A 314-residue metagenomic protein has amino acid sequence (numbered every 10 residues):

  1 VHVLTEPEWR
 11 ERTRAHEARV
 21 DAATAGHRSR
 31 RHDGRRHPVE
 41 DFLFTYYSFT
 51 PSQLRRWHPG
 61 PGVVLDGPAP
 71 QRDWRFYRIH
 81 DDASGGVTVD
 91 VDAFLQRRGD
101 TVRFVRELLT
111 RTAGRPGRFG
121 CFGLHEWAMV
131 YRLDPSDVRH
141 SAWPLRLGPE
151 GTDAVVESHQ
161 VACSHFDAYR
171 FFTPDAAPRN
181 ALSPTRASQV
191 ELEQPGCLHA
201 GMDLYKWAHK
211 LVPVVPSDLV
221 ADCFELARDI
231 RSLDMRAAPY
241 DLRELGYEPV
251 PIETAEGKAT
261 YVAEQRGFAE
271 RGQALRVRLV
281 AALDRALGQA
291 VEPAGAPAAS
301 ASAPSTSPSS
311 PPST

Functional and structural regions predicted by a protein language model:
V1-L108, L245-P297: Active-site acidic/histidine clusters and adjacent loop/turn architecture that either coordinate catalytic ions
V89-S188: A contiguous catalytic/ligand-binding core that recognizes phosphate-bearing ligands
T112-F119, P178, L211-V215, I230-A237 (+3 more regions): Short secondary-structure junctions and interdomain/linker hinges
P184-A187, L192-V212: Extended serine/threonine-enriched, polar tracts that run as long, contiguous segments within proteins
M202, F224, R228-R231, R266-Q273 (+1 more regions): Generic structural signal for well-ordered, non-transmembrane alpha-helical segments in soluble/cytosolic regions
L204-I252, E256: Long, charge-rich alpha-helical interaction segments
E292-T314: Intrinsically disordered, low-complexity terminal tails and inter-domain linkers enriched for S/T/G/P/D/E
